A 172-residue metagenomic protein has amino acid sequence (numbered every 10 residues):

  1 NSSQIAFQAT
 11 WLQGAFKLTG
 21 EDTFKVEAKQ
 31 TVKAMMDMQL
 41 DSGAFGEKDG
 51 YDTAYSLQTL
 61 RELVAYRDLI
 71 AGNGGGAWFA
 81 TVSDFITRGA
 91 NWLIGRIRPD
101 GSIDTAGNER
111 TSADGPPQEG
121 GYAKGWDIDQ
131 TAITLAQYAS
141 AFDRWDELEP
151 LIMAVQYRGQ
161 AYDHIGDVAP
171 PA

Functional and structural regions predicted by a protein language model:
N1-S83, R110: Aromatic-lined, polymer-binding surfaces characteristic of secreted/periplasmic polysaccharide-degrading enzymes
A71-A172: Extended polysaccharide-engagement surfaces of secreted carbohydrate-active enzymes
